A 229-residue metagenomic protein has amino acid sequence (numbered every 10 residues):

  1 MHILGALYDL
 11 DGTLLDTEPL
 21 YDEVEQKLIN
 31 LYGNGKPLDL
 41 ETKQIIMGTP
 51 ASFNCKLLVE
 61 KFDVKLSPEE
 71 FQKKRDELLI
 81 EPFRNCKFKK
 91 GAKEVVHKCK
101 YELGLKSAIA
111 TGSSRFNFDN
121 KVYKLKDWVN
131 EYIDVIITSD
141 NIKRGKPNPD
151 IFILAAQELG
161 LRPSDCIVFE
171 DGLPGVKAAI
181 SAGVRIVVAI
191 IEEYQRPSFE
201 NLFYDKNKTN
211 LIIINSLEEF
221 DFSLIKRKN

Functional and structural regions predicted by a protein language model:
M1-L4, H97, S114-N229: Asp-based, Mg2+/Mn2+-dependent phosphohydrolase catalytic module
H2-H97, Y101, D119: N-terminal helical cap/lid subdomain that shapes the substrate entry/recognition surface in HAD-like hydrolases
T13, T111-S113: Conserved phosphate-coupling serine/threonine residues in phosphotransfer and NTP-handling enzymes
L14, F88, S107, R144 (+1 more regions): Conserved SAM-binding loop
N34, V64, L105, L161 (+1 more regions): Short glycine/serine/threonine/alanine-rich loop segments
P37, E69, C86, G112 (+2 more regions): Non-catalytic, surface-exposed connector residues within folded enzymatic/regulatory domains
K100, L105-S107, F152: Short, conserved structural micro-motifs that define repeat-unit consensus positions and nucleotide-binding loops
